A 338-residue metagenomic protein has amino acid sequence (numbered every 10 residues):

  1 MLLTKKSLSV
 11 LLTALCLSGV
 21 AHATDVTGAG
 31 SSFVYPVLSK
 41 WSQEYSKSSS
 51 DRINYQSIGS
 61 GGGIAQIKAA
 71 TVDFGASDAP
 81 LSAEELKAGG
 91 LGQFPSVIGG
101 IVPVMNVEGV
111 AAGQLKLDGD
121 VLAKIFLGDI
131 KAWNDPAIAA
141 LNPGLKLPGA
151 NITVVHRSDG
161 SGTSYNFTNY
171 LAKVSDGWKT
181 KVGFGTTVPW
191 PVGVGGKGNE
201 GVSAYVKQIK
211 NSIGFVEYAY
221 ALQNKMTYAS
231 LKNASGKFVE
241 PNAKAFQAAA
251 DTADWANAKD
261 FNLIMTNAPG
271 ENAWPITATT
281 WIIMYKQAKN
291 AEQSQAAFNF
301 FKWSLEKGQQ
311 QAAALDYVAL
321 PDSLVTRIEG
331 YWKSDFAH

Functional and structural regions predicted by a protein language model:
M1-V10: Bacterial N-terminal signal peptides that target proteins for export
S9-S18: Bacterial N-terminal signal peptides
A23-H338: Flexible loop/hinge segments at secondary-structure junctions
